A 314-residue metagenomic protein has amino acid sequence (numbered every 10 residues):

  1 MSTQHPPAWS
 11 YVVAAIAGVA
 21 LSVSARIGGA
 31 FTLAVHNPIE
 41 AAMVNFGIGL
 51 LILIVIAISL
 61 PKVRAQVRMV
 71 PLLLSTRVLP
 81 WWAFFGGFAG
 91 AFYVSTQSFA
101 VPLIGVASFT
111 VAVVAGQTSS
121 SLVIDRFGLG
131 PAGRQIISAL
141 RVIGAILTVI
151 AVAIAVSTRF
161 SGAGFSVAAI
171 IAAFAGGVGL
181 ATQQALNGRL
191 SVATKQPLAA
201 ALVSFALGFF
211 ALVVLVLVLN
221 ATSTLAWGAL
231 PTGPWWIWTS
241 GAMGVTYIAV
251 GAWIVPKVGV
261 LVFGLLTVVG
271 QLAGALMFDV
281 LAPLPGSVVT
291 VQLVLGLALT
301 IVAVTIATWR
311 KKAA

Functional and structural regions predicted by a protein language model:
M1-A15, L122-V178, V294-A314: Juxtamembrane helix-loop boundary signature in multi-pass membrane transporters
S2-E40, F92, T96, A139 (+4 more regions): Glycine-/small-residue-enriched transmembrane alpha-helix faces in small-molecule transporters and effluxers
W9-A14, P38-L60, I146-L147, I171-A172 (+2 more regions): Hydrophobic alpha-helical transmembrane segments of multi-pass integral membrane proteins, especially transporters
S10-A14, Q66-F92, A168-A173, A226-V245: Loop-to-transmembrane-helix transition segments
A15, E40-L51, F99-S119, G164-G179 (+2 more regions): Structural signature of hydrophobic alpha-helical transmembrane segments
R26-N37, M69, A100, V156-F165 (+2 more regions): Membrane-interface helix termini and inter-helical loops of multi-pass transporters
L73-S108, V113, I154, A242-V258: Specific transmembrane alpha-helical segments of multi-pass solute transporters/efflux pumps, especially DMT/EamA
G90, A107-G116, P197-L207, V245-F278: Helix-helix packing/entry segments at the starts of transmembrane helices
